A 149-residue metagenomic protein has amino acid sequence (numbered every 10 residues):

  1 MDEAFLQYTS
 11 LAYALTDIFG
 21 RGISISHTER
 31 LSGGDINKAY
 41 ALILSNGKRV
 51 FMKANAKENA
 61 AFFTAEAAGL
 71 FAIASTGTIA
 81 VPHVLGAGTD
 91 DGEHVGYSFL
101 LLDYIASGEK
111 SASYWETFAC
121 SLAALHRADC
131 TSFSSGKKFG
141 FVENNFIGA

Functional and structural regions predicted by a protein language model:
M1-I23: Juxta-kinase regulatory segment immediately upstream of eukaryotic protein kinase catalytic domains
S26: Short loop-beta-helix segment that forms the pyridoxal 5′-phosphate
E29-A149: ATP-binding pocket architecture of kinase catalytic cores
